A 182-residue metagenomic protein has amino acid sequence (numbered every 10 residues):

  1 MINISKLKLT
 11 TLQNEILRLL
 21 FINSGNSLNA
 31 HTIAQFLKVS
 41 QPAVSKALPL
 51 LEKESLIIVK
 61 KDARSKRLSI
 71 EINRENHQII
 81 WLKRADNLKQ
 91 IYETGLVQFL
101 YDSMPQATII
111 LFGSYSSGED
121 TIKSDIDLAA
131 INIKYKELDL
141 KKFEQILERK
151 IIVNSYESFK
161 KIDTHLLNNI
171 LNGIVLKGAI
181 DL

Functional and structural regions predicted by a protein language model:
M1-A107, S116-K123, N132-L182: Catalytic core of pol beta-like nucleotidyltransferases
F112-S114: Glycine-rich beta-strand-to-loop/alpha-helix junction loops that act as flexible
